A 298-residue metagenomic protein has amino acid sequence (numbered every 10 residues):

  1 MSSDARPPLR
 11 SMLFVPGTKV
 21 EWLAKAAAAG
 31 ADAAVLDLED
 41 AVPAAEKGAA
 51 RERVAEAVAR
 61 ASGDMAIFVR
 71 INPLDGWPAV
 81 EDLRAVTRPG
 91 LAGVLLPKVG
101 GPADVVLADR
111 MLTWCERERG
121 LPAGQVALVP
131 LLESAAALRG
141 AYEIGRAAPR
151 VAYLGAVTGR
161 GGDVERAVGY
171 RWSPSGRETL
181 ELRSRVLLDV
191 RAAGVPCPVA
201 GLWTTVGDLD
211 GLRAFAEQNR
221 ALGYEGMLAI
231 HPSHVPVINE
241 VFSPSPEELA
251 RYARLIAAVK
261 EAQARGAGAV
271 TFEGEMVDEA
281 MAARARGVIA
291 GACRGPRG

Functional and structural regions predicted by a protein language model:
M1-G298: Expand to "…catalyze enediolate/carbanion chemistry for C-C bond making/breaking, isomerization, decarboxylation
